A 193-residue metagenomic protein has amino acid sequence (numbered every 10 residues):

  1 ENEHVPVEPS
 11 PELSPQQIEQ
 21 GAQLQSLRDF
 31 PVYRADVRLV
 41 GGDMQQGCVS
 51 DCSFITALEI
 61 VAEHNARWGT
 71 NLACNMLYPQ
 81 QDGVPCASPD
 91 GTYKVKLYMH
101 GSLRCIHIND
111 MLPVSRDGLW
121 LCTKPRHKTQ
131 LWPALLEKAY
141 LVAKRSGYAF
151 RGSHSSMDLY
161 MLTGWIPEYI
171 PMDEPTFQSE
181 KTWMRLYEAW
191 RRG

Functional and structural regions predicted by a protein language model:
E1-G193: Structured alpha-helical subdomains that flank or immediately precede key functional sites
